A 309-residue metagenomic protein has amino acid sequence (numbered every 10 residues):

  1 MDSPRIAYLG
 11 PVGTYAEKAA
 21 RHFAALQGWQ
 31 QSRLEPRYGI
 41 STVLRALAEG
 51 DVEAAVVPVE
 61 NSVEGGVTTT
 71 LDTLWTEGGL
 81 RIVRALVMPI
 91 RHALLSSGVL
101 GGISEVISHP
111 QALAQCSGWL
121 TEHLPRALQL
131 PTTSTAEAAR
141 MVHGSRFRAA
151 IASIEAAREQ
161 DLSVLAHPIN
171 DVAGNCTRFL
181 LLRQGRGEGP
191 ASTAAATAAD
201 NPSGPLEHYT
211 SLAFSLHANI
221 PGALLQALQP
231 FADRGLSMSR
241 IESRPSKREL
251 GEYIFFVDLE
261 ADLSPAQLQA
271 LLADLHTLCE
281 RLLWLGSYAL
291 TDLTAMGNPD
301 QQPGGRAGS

Functional and structural regions predicted by a protein language model:
M1-S309: Domain-level signature for soluble enzymes in the chorismate/prephenate branch of the shikimate pathway
